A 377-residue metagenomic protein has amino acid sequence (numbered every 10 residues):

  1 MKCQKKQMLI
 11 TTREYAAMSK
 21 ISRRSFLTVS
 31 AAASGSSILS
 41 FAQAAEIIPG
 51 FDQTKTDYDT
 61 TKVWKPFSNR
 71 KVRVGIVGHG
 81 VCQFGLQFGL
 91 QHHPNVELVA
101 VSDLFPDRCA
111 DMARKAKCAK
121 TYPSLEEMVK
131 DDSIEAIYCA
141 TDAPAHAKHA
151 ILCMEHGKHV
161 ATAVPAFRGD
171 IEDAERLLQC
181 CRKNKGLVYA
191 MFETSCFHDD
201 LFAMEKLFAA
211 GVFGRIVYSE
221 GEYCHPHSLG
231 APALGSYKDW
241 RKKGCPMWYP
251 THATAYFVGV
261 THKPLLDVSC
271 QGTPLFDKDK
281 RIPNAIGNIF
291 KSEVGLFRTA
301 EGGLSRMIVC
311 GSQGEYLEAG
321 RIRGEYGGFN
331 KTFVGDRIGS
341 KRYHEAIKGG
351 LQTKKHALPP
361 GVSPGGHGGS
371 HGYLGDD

Functional and structural regions predicted by a protein language model:
M1-I21: N-terminal secretory signal peptides
A33-A116: N-terminal Rossmann-like dinucleotide-binding module
D52-W64, S68, W248-K348, S370 (+1 more regions): Contiguous beta-strand/loop segments that form the cofactor/metal-binding neighborhood of enzyme cores
A100, K120, A136, Y218: Short, Asp-centered acidic motifs that coordinate Mg2+ and/or phosphate in catalytic or ligand-binding sites
C118-S124: Conserved SAM-binding strand-loop segment of SAM-dependent methyltransferases
A136, D142-A143, A147-C196, G211: Beta-strand-loop-alpha-helix segment that lines the small-molecule cofactor/substrate pocket of alpha/beta enzymes
K183-V188, S195-N288, E293-G295: Predominantly a Rossmann-like dinucleotide-binding segment in NAD(P)-dependent oxidoreductases
